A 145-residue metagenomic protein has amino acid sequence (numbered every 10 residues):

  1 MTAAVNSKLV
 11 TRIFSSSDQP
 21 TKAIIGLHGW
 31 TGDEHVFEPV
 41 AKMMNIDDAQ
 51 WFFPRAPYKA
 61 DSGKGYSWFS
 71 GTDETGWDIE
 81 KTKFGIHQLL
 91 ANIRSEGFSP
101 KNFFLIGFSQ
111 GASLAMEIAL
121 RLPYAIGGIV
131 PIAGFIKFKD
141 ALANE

Functional and structural regions predicted by a protein language model:
A3-N102: Serine-hydrolase catalytic machinery in alpha/beta-hydrolase-like enzymes
S15, F135-E145: The feature captures the conserved acid-bearing segment of alpha/beta-hydrolase catalytic domains
G29, S109, A133: Catalytic nucleophile serine of serine hydrolases, specifically the conserved "nucleophile elbow" pentapeptide
P39, E117-R121: Active-site signature of alpha/beta-hydrolase-fold catalytic machinery across serine- and Asp/Cys-nucleophile hydrolases
P54-R55, I106, V130-A133: Alpha/beta-hydrolase-fold catalytic nucleophile elbow
I106-G111, A115: Gly/Ala-rich beta-loop-alpha elbow adjacent to hydrolase catalytic centers
L114-I118, D140: Hydrolases whose catalytic domains are alpha/beta-hydrolase-1, hotdog thioesterase, or metallo-beta-lactamase-like
Y124-I136: A conserved short beta-strand
